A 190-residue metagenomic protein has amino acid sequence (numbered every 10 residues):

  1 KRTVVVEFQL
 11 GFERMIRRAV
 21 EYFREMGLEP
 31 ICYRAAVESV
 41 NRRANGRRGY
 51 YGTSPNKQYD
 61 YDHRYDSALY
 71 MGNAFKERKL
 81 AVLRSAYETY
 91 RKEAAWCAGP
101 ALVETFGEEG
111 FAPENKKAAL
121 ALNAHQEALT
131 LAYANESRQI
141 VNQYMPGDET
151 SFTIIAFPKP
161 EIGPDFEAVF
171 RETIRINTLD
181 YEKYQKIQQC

Functional and structural regions predicted by a protein language model:
K1-C190: Active-site bordering "gate/hinge" segments that shape substrate access to catalytic or cofactor-binding pockets
